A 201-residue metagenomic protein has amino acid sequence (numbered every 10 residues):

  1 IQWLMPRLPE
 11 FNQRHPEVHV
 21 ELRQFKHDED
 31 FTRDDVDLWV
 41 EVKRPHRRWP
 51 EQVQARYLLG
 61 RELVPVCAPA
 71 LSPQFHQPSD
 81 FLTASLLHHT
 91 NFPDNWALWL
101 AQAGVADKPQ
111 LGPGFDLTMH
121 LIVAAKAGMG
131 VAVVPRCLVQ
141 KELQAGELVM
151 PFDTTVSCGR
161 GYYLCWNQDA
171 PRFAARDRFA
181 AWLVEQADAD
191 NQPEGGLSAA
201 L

Functional and structural regions predicted by a protein language model:
I1-R47, L197-L201: Central regulatory/effector-binding core of bacterial HTH transcription factors
W3, P93-Q102, F115, P135 (+3 more regions): Tryptophan-centric aromatic hotspots in well-structured domains and transmembrane helices
R23-S85, N91-P93, L100-G114: Acidic, Gly/Pro-rich loop/turn segments at junctions of secondary structure
F31-R33, F81, V123-G128, L143 (+1 more regions): Hydrophobic residues within well-ordered alpha-helices
R47-A55, E142-F152: Ligand-binding "clamshell"
R56, S79, I122-V123, D177: Alpha-helical segments flanking ligand/cofactor-binding loops in enzyme cores
D107-M150, S157: Hydrophobic hinge/microswitch elements
Q140-K141, A145, T155-L201: C-terminal effector-binding regulatory domain of bacterial HTH transcription factors
